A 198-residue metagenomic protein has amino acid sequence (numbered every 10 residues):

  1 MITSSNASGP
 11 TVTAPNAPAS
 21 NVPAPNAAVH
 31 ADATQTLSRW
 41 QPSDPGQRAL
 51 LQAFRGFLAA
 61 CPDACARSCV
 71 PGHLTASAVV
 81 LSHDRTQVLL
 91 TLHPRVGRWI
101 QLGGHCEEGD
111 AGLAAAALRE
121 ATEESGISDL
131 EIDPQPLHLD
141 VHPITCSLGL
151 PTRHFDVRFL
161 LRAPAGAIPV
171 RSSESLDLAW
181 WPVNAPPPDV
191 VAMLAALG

Functional and structural regions predicted by a protein language model:
R39-S77: Acidic, metal-coordinating catalytic segment for phosphate/diphosphate chemistry, firing primarily on the Nudix
C65-Q101: N-terminal strand-loop-strand
A76, T86, F155-V157, L176: Change "...and in nucleic-acid phosphodiester-cleaving endonucleases..." to "...and in nucleic-acid processing enzymes
V80, L160-R162, A179: Short, well-ordered beta-strand micro-motif
T86-I127, N184: Conserved Nudix-box catalytic region and its N-terminal flanking loop in Nudix hydrolases and closely related
G126-A167: Active-site segment of metal-dependent pyrophosphate-handling enzymes, primarily the Nudix hydrolase catalytic core
R158, P169-G198: NUDIX/MutT-family hydrolases
